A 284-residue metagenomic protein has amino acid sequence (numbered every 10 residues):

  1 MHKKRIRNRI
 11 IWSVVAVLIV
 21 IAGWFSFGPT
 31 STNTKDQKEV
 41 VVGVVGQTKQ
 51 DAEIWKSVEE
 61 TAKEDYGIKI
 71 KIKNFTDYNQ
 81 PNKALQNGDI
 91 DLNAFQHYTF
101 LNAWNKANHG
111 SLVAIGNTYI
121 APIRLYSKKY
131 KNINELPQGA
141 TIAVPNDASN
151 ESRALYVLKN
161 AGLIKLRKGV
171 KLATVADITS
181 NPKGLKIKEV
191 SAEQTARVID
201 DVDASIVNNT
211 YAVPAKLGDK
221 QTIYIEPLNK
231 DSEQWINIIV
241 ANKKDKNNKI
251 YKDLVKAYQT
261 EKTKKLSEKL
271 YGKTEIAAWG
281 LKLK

Functional and structural regions predicted by a protein language model:
M1-V41, K284: Short, low-complexity disordered leader/linker segments with a strong preference for bacterial N-terminal type II
E39-K71, Q80: Short, polar/charged alpha-helical segment
Q47, T76-Y78, G88-N102, S191-A192 (+2 more regions): Beta->alpha turn/N-cap motifs
I72-K83, V170-R197: Short helix-initiation/N-cap motifs at beta->coil->alpha
A103-I115, K128-Y130, D201, I206 (+1 more regions): Ligand-binding "clamshell"
I115-I164: A conserved helix-loop-strand patch within extracytoplasmic ligand-binding domains of the periplasmic binding
P122-I133, W235-N248: A bilobed periplasmic-binding-protein/Venus flytrap-type ligand-binding module shared by bacterial periplasmic
S152-K159, Y258-W279: Periplasmic-binding protein-like
